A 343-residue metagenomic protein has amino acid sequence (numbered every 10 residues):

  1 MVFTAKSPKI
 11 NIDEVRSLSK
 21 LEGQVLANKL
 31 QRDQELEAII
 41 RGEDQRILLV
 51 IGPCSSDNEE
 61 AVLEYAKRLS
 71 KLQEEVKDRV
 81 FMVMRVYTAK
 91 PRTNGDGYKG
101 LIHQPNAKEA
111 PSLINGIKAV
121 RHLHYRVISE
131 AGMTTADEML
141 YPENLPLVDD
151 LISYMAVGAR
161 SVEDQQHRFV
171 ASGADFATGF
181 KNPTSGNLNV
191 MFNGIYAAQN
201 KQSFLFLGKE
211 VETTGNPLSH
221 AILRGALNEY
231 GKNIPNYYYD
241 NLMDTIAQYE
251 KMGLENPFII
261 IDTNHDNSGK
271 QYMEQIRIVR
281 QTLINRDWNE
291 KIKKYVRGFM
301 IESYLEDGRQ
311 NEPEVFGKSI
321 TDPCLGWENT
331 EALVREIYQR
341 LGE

Functional and structural regions predicted by a protein language model:
M1-R41: N- or domain-start disorder-to-order transition segments that initiate the globular core
E37-Q45, K251-N256: Glycine-rich phosphate/diphosphate-binding loops that line cofactor/substrate pockets in enzymes
L48-A61, D322: Conserved phosphate/anionic-ligand binding catalytic regions in large, soluble enzymes, centered on
G52, I261, G326: Conserved, mostly hydrophobic/aromatic
A66, R79-D244, H265-K270, E274-Q281 (+3 more regions): Active-site-facing alpha/beta catalytic cores
T245-E250: Redox- and metal-dependent alpha/beta enzyme cores, enriched for Fe-S-associated oxidoreductases and cofactor-handling
S303-L341: Internal helix-turn-beta structural module
